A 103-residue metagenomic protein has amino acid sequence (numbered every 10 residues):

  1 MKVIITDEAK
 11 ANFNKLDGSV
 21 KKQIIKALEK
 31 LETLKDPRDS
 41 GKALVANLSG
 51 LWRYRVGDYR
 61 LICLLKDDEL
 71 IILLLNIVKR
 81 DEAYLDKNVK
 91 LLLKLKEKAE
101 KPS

Functional and structural regions predicted by a protein language model:
M1-A27, S103: Arg/Lys-rich, positively charged N-terminal/basic patches that mediate binding to nucleic acids
K15-G18, T33, D67: Secondary-structure boundary motif
V20, I24-A27, S40, L85-L92: Amphipathic alpha-helical interface surfaces
K30-R53: A short, surface-exposed loop/turn module that caps and links secondary-structure elements
L64-S103: Enriched for short, Lys/Arg-rich terminal
